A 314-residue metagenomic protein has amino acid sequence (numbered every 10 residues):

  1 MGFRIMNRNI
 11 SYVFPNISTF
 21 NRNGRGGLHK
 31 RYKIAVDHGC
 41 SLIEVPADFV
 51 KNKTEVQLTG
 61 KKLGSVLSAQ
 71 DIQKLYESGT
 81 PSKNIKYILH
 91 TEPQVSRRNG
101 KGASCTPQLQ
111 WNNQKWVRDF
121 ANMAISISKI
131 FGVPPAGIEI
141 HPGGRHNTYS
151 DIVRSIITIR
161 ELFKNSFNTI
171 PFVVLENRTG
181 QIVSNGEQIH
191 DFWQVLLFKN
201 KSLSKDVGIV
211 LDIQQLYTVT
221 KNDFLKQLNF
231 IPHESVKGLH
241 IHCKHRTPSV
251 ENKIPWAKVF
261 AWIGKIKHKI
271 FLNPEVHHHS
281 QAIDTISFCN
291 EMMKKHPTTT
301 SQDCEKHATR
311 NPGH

Functional and structural regions predicted by a protein language model:
M1-R118, S204-D206, D303-G313: N-terminal pre-domain/capping segments
G2-S11, K30-V36, T80-P81, N113-K129 (+3 more regions): Histidine-acidic metal/acid-base catalytic patches
P15-R22, P46-V50, E92-Q94, G143-R145 (+4 more regions): Active-site beta-loop-alpha junctions enriched in small/polar residues
I43-E44, A136-I138, V173, L239 (+1 more regions): Hydrophobic residues within beta-strands of alpha/beta enzymes
A124-N147, N177: Active-site groove signature of glycoside hydrolases
I152-Q181: Hydrophobic, well-structured mid-protein blocks that either form specific transmembrane helices
P171-S202: Basic- and aromatic-lined ligand-binding clefts that recognize polyanionic substrates
